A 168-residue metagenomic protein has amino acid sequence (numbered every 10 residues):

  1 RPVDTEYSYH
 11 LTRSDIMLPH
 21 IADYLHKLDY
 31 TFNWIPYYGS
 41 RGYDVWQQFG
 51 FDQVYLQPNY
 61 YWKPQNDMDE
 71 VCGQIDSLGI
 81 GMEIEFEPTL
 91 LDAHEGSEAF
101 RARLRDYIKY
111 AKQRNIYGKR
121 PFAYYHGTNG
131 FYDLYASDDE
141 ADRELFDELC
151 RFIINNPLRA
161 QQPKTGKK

Functional and structural regions predicted by a protein language model:
R1-G79: Eukaryote-skewed repeat-based solenoidal scaffolds used as protein-protein interaction platforms, primarily
Y37-G39, Q53-K168: Substrate-binding cleft of secreted/luminal carbohydrate-active enzymes
